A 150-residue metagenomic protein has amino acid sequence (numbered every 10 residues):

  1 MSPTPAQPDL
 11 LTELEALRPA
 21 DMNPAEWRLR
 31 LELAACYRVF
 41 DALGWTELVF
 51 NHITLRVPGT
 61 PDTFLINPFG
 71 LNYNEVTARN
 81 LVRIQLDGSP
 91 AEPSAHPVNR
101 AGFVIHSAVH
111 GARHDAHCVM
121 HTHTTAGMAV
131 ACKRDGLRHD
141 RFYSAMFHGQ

Functional and structural regions predicted by a protein language model:
S2-Q150: Glycine-rich flexible loops
